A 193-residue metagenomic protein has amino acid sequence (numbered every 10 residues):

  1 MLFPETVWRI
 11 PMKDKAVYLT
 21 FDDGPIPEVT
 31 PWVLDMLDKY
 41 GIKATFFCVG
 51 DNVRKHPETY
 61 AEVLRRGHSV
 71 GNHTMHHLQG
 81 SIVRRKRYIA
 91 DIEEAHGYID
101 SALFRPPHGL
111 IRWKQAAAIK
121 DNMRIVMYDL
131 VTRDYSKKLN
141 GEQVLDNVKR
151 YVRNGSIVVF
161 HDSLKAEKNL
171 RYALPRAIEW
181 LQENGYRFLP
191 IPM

Functional and structural regions predicted by a protein language model:
M1-T20, P25-G41, K55-E58, R176-M193: N-terminal pre-catalytic segment of deacetylase/amide-hydrolase enzymes
A16-V17, P27, D38-K165: Metal-dependent polysaccharide deacetylase catalytic core of the NodB/CE4 family, i.e., the active-site-bearing domain
W32, D91, A173: Charged catalytic carboxylate motif
V148-P192: Catalytic grooves of carbohydrate-active enzymes
